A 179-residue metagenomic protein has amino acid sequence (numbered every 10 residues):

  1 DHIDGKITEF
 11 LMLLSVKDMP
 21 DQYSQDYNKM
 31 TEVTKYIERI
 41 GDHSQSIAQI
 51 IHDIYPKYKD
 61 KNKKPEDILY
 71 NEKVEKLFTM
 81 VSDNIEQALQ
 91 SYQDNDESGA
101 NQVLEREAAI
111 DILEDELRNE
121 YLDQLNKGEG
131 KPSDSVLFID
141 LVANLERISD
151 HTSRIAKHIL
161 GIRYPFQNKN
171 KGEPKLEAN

Functional and structural regions predicted by a protein language model:
D1-N179: Cytosolic, long alpha-helical scaffolding segments
